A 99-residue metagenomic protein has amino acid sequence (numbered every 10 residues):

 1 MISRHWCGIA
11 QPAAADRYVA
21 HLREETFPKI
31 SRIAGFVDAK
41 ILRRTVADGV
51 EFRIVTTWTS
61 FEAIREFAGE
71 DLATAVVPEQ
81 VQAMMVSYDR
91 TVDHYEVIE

Functional and structural regions predicted by a protein language model:
I2-I9, K40-E70: Short, well-ordered beta-strand segments in beta-rich or mixed alpha/beta enzyme and ligand-binding folds
W6, Y18, F36, F52 (+3 more regions): Aromatic side chains
I9-L22: Short, surface-exposed ligand-recognition loops at beta-strand->loop->(often short) alpha-helix junctions that present
P12, W58-S60, E96-E99: Non-catalytic surface loops within mature trypsin-like serine protease
R17, V37, D48-G49, R65 (+2 more regions): A broad, structure-centric signal for solvent-exposed, well-ordered loop/edge residues that line or flank functional
E24-I33, T57-V92: An amphipathic, aromatic/His-enriched active-site/gating alpha helix that lines ligand/cofactor pockets
I33-A39: Short acidic amphipathic segments
K40-V50, V77-E99: Glycine-rich beta-strand-turn "strand-cap" elements at beta-sheet edges
